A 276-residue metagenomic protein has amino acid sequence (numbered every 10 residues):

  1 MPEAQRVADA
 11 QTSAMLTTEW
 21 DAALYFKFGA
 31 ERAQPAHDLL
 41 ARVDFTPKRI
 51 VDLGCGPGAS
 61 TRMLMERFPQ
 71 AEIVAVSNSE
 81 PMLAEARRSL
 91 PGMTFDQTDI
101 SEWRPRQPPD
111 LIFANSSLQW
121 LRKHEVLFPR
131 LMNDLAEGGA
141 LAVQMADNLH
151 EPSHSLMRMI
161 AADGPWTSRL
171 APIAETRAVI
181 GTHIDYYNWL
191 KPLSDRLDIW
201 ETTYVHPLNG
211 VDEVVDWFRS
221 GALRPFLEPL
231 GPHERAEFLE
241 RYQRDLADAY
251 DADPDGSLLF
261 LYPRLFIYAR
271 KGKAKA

Functional and structural regions predicted by a protein language model:
A4-K48, A59-M63, M82-E85, R158: Conserved class I S-adenosyl-L-methionine
P47, P109-D110: Local beta-strand N-terminus motif with an aromatic residue
R49, G139-A140: Short glycine-centered segments of the SAM/dcSAM-binding site in methyltransferase folds
R49-R104: Class I SAM-dependent methyltransferase SAM/SAH-binding core
P57-A59, R177-A276: Conserved Class I S-adenosyl-L-methionine
D110-E125, D147: A short SAM/SAH-binding and catalytic strip from SAM-dependent methyltransferases
L121-R122, L135-E137: Helix-to-beta-strand junctions that scaffold the AdoMet/dcAdoMet cofactor pocket in Class I SAM-dependent enzymes
E125-V126, M132, A140-N209: Conserved catalytic/acceptor-binding region of the Class I
